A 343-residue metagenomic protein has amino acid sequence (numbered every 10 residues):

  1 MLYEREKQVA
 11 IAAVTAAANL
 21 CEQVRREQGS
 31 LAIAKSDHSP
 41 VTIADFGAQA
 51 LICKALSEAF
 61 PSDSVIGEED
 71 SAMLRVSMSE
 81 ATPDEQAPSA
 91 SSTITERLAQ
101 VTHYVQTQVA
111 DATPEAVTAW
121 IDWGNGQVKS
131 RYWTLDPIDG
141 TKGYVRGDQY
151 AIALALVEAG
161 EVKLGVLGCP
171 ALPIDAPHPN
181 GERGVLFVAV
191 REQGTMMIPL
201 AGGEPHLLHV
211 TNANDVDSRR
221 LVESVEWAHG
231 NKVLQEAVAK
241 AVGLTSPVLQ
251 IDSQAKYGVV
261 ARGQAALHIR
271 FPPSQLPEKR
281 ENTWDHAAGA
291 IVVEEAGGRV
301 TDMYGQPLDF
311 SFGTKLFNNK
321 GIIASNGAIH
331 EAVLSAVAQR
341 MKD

Functional and structural regions predicted by a protein language model:
M1-I138, A328-I329, L334-K342: N-terminal subdomain of lithium-sensitive/metallo-dependent phosphomonoesterases centered on the IMPase/IPPase/PAP
I11, S64, Y132, A153-A155 (+3 more regions): Residues embedded in well-ordered beta-strands
A17, C21-V24, D45, L56 (+8 more regions): Residue-level signal for inorganic ion chemistry
I33, A171-I174, N180-T195, P199-D343: An extended, acidic
T42-E58, S64, K142-A155, A239-V260 (+1 more regions): Generic detector of contiguous secondary-structure segments
F60, E69, E158, M197-P199: Residue-level signal for short segments within beta-strands and strand-turn junctions of well-structured beta-sheet
E68, G168, F271: Conserved residues at the C-terminal ends of beta-strands
T95, A99, H103, A112-T118 (+2 more regions): DPxDG-like acidic metal-binding loop motif
